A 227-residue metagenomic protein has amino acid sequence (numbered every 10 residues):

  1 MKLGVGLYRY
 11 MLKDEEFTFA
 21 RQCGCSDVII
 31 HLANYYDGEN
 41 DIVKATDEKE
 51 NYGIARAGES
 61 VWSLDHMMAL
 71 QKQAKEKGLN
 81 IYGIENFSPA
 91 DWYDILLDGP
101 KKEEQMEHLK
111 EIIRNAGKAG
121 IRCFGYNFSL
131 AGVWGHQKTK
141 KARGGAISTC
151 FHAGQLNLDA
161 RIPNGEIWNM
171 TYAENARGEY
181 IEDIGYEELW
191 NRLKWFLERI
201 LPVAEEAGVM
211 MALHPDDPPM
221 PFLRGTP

Functional and structural regions predicted by a protein language model:
M1-R199, A204-E206, A212: N-terminal pre-domain/capping segments
V28, P221-P227: Extended hydrophobic/aromatic segments used for targeting, binding, or gating
Y52, M220-P221: Glycine- and acidic
L213-P219: Active-site cradle of extracellular carbohydrate-active enzymes
